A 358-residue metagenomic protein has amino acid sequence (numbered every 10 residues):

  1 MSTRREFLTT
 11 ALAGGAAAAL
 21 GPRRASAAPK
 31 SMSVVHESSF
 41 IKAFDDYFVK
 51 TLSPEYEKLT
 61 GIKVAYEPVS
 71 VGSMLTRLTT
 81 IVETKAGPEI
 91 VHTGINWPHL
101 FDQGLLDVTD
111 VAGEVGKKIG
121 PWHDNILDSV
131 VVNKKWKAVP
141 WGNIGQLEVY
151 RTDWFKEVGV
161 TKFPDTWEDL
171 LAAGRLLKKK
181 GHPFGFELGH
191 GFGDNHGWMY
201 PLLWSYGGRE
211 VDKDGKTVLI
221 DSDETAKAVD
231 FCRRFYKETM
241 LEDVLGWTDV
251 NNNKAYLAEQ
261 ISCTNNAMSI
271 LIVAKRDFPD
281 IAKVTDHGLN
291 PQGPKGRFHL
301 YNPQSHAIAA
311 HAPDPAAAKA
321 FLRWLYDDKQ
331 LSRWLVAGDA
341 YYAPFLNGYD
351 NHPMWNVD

Functional and structural regions predicted by a protein language model:
S2, E6-Q103, A112-P121, K134 (+6 more regions): Conserved N-terminal structural module of periplasmic/extracytoplasmic solute-binding proteins
F48, L52, K227-F231, P313-L325: Short amphipathic alpha-helical coupling segments at ligand-binding clamshell hinges and other catalytic/signaling
P68-R77, W167-L171, V244-L257: Short helix-initiation/N-cap motifs at beta->coil->alpha
E89-H92, S262-A267: Paired acidic/hydrophobic, glycine-rich loop segments that form the ligand-binding mouth/hinge of periplasmic-binding
G94-L147, L171, W198, A282-G288: Hinge/lid segment of periplasmic solute-binding proteins
N133-W141, Q146, L171-V218, E224 (+1 more regions): Extracytoplasmic/periplasmic solute-binding protein
G174-L176, K180, D214-L245, N290: Glycine-centered hinge/linker elements that transmit conformational signals in sensory and ligand-binding systems
S269-A282, P294-D358: C-terminal lobe and pocket-closing loops of periplasmic/extracytoplasmic Venus-flytrap solute-binding proteins
